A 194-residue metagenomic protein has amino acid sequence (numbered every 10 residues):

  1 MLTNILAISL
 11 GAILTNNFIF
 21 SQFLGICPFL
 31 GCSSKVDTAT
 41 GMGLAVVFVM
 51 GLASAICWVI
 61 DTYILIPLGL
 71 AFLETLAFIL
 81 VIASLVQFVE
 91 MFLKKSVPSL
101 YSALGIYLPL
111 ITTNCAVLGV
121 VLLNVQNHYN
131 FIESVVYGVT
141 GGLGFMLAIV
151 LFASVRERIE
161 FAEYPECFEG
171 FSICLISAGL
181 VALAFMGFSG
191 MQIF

Functional and structural regions predicted by a protein language model:
N4, L183-F194: Juxtamembrane boundary at the C-terminal end of a transmembrane helix
N4-F20, L68-S84, V135-A148: Structural signature of hydrophobic alpha-helical transmembrane segments
L10-F48: Juxtamembrane transmembrane-helix termini in multi-pass membrane transport proteins
F23-G31, E90-K95, Y107-L110, C115-H128: Generic transmembrane alpha-helix signature in multi-pass membrane proteins, especially transporters/channels
F23-T38, V86-L100, F152-E163: C-terminal ends of transmembrane helices
A45-A55, G105-V120, G170-A182: Small-residue-rich segments of transmembrane alpha-helices in multi-pass membrane proteins, especially helix faces
V59-G105: Ordered, amphipathic secondary-structure segments that act as subunit-interaction surfaces in large macromolecular
E157-L175: Interfacial loop-to-transmembrane junctions
